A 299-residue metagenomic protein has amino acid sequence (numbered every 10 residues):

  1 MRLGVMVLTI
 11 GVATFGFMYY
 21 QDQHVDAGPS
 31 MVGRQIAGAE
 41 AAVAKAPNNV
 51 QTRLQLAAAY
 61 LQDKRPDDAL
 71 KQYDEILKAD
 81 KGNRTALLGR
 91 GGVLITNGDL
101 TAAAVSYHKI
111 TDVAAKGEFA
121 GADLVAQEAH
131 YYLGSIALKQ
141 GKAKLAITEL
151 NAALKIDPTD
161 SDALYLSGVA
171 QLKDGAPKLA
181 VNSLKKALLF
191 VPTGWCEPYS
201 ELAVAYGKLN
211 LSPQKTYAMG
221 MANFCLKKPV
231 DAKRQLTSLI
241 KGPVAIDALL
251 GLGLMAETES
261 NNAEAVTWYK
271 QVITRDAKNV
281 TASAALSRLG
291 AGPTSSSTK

Functional and structural regions predicted by a protein language model:
M1-Q72, K78, V105, S295-K299: N-terminal leader/linker segments that initiate helical-solenoid repeat arrays
E40-K45, D112-A126, P192-K208: Flexible helix-coil transition and linker loops at the boundaries of alpha-helical arrays
P47, K81, A115, L124 (+5 more regions): Short coil turns that delineate tetratricopeptide repeat
V50-Q51, R84-T85, E118, A126-Q127 (+7 more regions): Helix-start (N-cap) detector for alpha-helical repeat units in TPR-like alpha-solenoids, especially tetratricopeptide
Q55, G89, V125-E128, Y132 (+5 more regions): Canonical tetratricopeptide repeat
Q62, T96-N97, V113, Y132-S135 (+7 more regions): Register position in tetratricopeptide repeats
